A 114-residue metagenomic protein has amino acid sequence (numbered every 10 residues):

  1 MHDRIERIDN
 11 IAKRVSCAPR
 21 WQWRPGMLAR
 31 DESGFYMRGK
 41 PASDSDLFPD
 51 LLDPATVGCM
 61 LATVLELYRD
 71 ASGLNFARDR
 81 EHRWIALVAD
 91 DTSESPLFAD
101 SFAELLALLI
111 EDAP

Functional and structural regions predicted by a protein language model:
M1-P114: Glycine-rich anion-binding surface patch
